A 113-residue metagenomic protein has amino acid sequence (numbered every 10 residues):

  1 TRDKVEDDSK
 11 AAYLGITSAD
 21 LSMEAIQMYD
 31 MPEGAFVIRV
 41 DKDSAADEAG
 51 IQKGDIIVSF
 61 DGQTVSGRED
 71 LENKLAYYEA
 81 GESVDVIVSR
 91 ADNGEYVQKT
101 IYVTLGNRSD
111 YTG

Functional and structural regions predicted by a protein language model:
T1-G113: C-terminal recognition in membrane/secretory proteostasis and scaffolding
